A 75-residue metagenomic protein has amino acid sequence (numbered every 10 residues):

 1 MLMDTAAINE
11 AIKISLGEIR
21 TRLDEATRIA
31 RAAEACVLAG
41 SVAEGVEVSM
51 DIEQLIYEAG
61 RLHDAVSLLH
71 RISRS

Functional and structural regions predicted by a protein language model:
L2-C36: N-terminal acidic leader/helix
L2-E10, A65-S75: Short, charged, intrinsically disordered terminal tails
A32-I72: Short, charge-rich amphipathic interface segments used for partner binding and complex assembly
